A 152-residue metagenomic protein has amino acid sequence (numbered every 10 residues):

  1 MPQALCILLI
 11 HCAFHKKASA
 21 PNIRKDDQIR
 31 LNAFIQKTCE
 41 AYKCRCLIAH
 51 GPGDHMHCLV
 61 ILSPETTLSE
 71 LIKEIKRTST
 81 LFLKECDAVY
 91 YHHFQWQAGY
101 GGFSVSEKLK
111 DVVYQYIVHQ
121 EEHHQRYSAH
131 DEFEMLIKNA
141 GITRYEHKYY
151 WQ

Functional and structural regions predicted by a protein language model:
M1-Q152: Basic nucleic-acid-binding interfaces
